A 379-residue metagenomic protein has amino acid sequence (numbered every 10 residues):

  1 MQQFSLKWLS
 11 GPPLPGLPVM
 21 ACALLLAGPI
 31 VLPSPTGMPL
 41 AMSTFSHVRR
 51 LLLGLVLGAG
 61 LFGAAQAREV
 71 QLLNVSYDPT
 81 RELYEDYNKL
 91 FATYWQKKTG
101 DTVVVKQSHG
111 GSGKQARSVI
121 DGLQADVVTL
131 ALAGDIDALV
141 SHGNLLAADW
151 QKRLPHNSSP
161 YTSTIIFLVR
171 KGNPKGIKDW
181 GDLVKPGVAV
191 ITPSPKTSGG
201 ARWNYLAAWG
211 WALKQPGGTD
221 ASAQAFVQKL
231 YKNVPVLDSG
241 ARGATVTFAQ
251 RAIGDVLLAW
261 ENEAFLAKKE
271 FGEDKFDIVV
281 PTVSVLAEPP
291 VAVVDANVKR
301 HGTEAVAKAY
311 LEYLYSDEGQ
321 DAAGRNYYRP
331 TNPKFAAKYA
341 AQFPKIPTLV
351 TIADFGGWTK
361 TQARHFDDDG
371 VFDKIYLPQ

Functional and structural regions predicted by a protein language model:
F4-M20, A41-L52: Bacterial N-terminal signal peptides that target proteins for export
C22-A23, A27-P29, L52-G60: Bacterial N-terminal signal peptides
F62-A67: Sec/Tat signal peptide C-region and signal peptidase I cleavage site
R68-T197, A340, Y376-L377: N-terminal segment of the mature folded domain
V75-Y77, L154, V169-K171, A189-P216 (+2 more regions): Short beta-strand->loop
G172-K178, T197, G210-G218, N297-E304: Short helix-loop capping/hinge motifs at secondary-structure junctions, enriched in acidic/polar residues
Q215-T282: Ligand-binding pocket segment of bilobal, Venus flytrap-like solute-binding proteins
V298-Q379: Extracellular/periplasmic juxtamembrane helices and adjacent flexible linkers that interface with membrane partners
